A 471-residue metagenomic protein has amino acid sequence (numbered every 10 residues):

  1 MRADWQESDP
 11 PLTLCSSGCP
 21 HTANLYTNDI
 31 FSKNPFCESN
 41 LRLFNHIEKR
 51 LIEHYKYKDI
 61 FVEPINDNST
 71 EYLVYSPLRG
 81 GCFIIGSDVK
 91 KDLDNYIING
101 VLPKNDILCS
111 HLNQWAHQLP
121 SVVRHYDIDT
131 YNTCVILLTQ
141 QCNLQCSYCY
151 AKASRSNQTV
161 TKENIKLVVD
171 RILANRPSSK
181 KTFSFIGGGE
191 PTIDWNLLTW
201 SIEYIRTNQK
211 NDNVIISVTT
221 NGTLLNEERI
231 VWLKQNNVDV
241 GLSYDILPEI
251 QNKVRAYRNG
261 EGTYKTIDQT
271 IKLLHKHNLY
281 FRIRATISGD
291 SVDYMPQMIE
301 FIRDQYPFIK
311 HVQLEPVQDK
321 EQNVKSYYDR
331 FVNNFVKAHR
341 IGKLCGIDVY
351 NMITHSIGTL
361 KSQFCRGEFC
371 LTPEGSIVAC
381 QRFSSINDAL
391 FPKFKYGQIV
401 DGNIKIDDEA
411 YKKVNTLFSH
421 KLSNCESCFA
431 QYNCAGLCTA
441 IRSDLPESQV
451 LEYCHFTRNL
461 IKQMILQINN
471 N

Functional and structural regions predicted by a protein language model:
M1-S16, D329-S356, F383-F429: C-terminal accessory region of radical SAM enzymes
W5-A23, Q141-A151, K421-A440: Local cysteine-cluster metal-coordination motifs and their immediate loop/turn environment, predominantly Fe-S cluster
Y26, A153-S156, K253-E261, S443-L445: Short glycine-enriched, charge-decorated loop/helix-capping segments at active-site entrances that position
N34-H54, R171-G188, L451-N471: Short Fe-S-cluster ligation motifs
E53-I84, G100-V135: N-terminal [4Fe-4S]-dependent radical SAM core
I128-E163: Canonical Radical SAM [4Fe-4S] cluster-binding loop centered on the CxxxCxxC motif and its immediate flanking residues
K166-I186, D194-V317: Radical SAM/AdoMet-radical enzyme domain recognition
E249-V254, K310-R330, Y350-Q363, S384-Y396: Flexible glycine/acidic-rich beta-alpha junction loops that bind and position SAM and/or redox cofactors in anaerobic
